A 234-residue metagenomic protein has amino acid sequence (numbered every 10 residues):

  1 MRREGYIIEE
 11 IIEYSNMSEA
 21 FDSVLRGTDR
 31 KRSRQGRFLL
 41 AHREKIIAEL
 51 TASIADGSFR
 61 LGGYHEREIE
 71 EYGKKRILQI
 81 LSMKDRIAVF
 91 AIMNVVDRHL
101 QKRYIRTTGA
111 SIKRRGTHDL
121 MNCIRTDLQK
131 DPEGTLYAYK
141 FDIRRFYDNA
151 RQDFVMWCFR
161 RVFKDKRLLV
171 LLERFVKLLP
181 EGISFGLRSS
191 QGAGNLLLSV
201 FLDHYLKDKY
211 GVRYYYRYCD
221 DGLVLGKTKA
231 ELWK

Functional and structural regions predicted by a protein language model:
M1-A48: Non-catalytic, polymerase-adjacent accessory regions of viral genome-replication enzymes
R3-I8, V89, M93-R151: Active-site-proximal segment of RNA-dependent polymerases
V24-R37, I69-Q79, I105-T107: Glycine-/proline-rich flexible loop or hinge segments
S33-R34, L61-E68, R103-G109, L136-F141 (+2 more regions): Short coil/turn segments at secondary-structure boundaries
L40, A110, R114, I183 (+2 more regions): Conserved phosphate/pyrophosphate-binding and hydrolysis machinery centered on Walker-type P-loop NTPases, extending
T51-K74, I87, K164-L178: Reverse-transcriptase-like RNA-dependent polymerase core
S53, N122-C219, L223-K234: Conserved polymerase palm-domain catalytic core
K75-I105, P180-D208: Conserved pre-motif C helix in the palm subdomain of viral-like polymerases
